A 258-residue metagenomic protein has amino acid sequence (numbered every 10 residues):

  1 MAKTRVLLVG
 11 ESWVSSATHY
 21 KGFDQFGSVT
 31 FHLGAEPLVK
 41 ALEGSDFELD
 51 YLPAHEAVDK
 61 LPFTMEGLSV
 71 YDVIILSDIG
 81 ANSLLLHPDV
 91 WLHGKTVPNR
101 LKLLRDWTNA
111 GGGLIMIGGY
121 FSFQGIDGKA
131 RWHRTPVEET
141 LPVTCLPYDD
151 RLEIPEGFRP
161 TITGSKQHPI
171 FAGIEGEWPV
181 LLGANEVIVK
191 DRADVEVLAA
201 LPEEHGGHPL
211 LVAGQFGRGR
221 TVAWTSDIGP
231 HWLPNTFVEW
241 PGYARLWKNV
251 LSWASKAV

Functional and structural regions predicted by a protein language model:
M1-A2, V14-Y20, A35, G113-H205: An acidic, glycine-rich "communication" segment
M1-S77, I117-Q124, G214, N235 (+1 more regions): Aromatic-Pro/Gly-enriched surface loop or interdomain linker that acts as a lid/target-recognition segment
M1-V9, G113, D194-E196, E203-H208 (+1 more regions): Extracellular ligand-binding/catalytic regions of CAZymes and related secreted enzymes and adhesion modules
K3-V9, W13, G67-I126, Q215-W224: Short alpha-beta junction capping motif
A17-T30, L84-T96, G125-R131, T236-E239: Short, flexible/disordered intra-domain loops and linkers
D50-A54, V90-G94, A199-A200: Short, flexible loop segments at the rims of nucleotide/cofactor-binding pockets, characterized by
D59-M65, K102, G206-L210: Alpha-helical scaffolding within the catalytic cores of extracellular/periplasmic polymer-degrading hydrolases
